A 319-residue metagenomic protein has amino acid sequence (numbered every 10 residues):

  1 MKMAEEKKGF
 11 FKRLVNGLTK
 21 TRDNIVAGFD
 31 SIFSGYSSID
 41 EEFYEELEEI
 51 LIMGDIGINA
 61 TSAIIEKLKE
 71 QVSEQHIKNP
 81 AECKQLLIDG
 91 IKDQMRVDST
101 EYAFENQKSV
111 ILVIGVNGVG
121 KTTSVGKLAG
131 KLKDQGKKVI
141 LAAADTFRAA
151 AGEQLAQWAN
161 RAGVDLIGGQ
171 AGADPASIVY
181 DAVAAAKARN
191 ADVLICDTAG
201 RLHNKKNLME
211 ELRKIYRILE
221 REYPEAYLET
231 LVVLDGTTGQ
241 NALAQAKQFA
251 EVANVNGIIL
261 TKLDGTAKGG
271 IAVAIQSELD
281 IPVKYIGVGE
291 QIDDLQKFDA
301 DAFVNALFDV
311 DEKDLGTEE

Functional and structural regions predicted by a protein language model:
M1-T100, N106-V113, L128-G130, D134 (+4 more regions): Non-catalytic terminal/linker segments enriched in charged/polar, low-complexity residues
K92-M95, T100-E319: P-loop/Walker A NTP-binding module and the surrounding RecA-like catalytic core of P-loop NTPases
